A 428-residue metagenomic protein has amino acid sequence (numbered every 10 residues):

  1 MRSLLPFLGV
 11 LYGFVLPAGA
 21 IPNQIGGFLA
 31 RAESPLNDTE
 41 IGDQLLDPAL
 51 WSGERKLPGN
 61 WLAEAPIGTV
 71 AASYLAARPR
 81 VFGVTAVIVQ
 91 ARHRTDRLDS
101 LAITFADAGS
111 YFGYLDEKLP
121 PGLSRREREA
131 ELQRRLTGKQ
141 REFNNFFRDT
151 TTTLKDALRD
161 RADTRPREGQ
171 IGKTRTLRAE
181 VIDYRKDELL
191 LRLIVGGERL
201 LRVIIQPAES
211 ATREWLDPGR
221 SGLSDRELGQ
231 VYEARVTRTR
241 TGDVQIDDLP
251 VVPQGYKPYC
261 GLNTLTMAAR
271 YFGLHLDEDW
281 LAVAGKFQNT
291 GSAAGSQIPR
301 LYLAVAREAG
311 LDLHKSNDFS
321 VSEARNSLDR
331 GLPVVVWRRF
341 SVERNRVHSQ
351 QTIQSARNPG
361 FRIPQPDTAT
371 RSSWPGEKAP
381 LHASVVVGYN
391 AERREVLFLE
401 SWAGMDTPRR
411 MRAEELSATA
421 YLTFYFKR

Functional and structural regions predicted by a protein language model:
M1-S3: Positively charged n-region of N-terminal signal peptides that target proteins for export
P6-V15: Bacterial N-terminal signal peptides
G19-P22, L29-L62, L190, I194-E308 (+1 more regions): Active-site-adjacent structural segments surrounding the nucleophilic cysteine of cysteine proteases and isopeptidases
I21-G27, S52-E142, P166-L228: Amphipathic N-proximal alpha-helical interface segments
D96-L98, G255, G331, A379-A383 (+1 more regions): Extracytoplasmic
I204-Q206, W215, L223-V244, P359-R428: Noncatalytic regulatory segments and standalone regulatory/sensor domains
G255-P258, M267, F287-S292, F319-V321 (+3 more regions): Solvent-exposed loop/turn segments at secondary-structure junctions within structured extracellular/periplasmic domains
A293-Y389: Predominantly the structural core of cysteine protease catalytic domains
